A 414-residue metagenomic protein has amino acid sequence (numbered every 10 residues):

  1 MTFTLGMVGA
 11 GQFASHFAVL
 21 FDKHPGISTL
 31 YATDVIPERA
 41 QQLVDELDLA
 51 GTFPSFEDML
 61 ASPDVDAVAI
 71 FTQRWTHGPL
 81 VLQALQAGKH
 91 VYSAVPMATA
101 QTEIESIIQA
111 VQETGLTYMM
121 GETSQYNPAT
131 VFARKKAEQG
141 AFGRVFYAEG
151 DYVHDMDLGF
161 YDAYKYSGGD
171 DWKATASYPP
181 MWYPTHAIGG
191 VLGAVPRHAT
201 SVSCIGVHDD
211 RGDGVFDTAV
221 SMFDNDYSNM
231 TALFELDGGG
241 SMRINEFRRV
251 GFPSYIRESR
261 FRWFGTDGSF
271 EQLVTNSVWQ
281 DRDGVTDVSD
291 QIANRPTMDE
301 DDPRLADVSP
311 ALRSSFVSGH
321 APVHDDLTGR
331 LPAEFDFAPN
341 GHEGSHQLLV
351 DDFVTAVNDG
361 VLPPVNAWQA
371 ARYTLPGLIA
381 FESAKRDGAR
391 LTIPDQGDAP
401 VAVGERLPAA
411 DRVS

Functional and structural regions predicted by a protein language model:
M1-L47: N-terminal Rossmann-like dinucleotide-binding module
S28-T29, E334-A338, T355-Y373: Glycine- and charged-residue-rich phosphate/anionic-cofactor binding loop of Rossmann-like
L49-F56: Conserved SAM-binding strand-loop segment of SAM-dependent methyltransferases
S62, D66-A67, Q73-R74, G78-Y126 (+1 more regions): Beta-strand-loop-alpha-helix segment that lines the small-molecule cofactor/substrate pocket of alpha/beta enzymes
G88, G115, G140, G239 (+2 more regions): Glycine-centered short loops/turns at secondary-structure junctions
L116, G143-Y147, K173, S383-S414: C-terminal capping/lid region of NAD(P)-dependent oxidoreductase domains
S124-N225: Predominantly a Rossmann-like dinucleotide-binding segment in NAD(P)-dependent oxidoreductases
W182-D307, P339, H346-P363, G377-F381 (+1 more regions): Contiguous beta-strand/loop segments that form the cofactor/metal-binding neighborhood of enzyme cores
